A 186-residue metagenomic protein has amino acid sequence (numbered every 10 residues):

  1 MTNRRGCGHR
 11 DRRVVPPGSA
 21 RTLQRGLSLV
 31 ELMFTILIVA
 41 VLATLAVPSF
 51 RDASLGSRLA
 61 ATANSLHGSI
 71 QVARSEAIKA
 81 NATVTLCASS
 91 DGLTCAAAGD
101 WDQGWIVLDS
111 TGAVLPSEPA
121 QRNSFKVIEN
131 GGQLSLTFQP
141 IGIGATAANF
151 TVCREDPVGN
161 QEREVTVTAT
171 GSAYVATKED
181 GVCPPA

Functional and structural regions predicted by a protein language model:
M1-S19, L23, M33, V41 (+3 more regions): N-terminal helix-rich module
